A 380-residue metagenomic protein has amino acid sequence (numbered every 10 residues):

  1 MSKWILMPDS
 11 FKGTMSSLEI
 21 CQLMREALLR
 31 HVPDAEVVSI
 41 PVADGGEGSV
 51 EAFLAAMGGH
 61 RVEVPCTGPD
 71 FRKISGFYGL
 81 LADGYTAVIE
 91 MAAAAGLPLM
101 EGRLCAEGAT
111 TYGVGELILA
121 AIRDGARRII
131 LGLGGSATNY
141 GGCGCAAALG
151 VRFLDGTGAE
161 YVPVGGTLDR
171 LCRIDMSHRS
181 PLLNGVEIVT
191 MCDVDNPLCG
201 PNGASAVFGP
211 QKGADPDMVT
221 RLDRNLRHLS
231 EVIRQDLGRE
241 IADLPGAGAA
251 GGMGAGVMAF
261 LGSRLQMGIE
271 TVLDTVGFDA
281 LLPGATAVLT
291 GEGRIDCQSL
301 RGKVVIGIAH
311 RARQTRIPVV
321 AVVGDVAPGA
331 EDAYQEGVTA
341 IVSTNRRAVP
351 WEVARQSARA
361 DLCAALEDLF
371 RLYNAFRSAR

Functional and structural regions predicted by a protein language model:
S2-L133, A137-R380: N-terminal loops that bind phosphate or other acidic moieties and the adjacent beta-alpha structural core
